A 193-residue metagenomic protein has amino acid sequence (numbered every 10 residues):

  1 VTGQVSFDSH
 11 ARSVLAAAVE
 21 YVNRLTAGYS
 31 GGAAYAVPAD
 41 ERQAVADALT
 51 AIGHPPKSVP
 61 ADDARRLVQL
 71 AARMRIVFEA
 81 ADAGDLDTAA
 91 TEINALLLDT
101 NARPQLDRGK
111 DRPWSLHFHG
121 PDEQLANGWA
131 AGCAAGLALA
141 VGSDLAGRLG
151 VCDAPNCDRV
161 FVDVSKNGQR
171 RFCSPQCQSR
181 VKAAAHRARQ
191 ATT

Functional and structural regions predicted by a protein language model:
V1-V151, P155-D163: Short helix-coil boundary/hinge micro-motifs
D163, S179, A183: Short, non-ligating residues that shape and space the ligands of small metal-coordination modules and catalytic
K166-N167, A188: Short, glycine/charged-enriched secondary-structure capping and boundary segments
G168-Q178: Cysteine-rich micro-motifs
R187-T193: Contiguous alpha-helical segments
